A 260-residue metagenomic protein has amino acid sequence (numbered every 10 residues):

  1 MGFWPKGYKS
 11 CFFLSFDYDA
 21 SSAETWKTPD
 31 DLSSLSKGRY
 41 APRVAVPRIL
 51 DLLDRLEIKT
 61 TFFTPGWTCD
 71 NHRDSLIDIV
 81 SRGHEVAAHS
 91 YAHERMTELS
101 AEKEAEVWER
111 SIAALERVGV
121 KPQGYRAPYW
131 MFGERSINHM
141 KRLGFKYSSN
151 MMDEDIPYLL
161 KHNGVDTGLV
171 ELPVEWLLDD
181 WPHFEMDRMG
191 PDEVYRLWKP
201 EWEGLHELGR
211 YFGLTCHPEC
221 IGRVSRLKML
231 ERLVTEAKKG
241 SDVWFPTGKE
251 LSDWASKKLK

Functional and structural regions predicted by a protein language model:
M1-R82, E236: Active-site beta->alpha N-cap acidic-glycine motif
K6, R55-L56, Y147, L159 (+1 more regions): C-terminal domain-boundary segment and adjacent tail
Y8-F12, L56-T60, S81-E85, G119-Q123 (+4 more regions): Short, well-ordered coil/turn segments that N-cap beta-strands
D17, L53, V86-H89, Y125 (+4 more regions): Conserved, mostly hydrophobic/aromatic
S33-Y40, K59, F63-G66, Y91-E102 (+3 more regions): The substrate-binding groove and active-site-proximal loops of carbohydrate-active enzymes, especially glycoside
V46-L50, R73-I77, A105-I112, I137 (+2 more regions): Generic structural signal for well-ordered alpha-helices, preferentially at hydrophobic/aromatic core positions
N71, R95-V174, I221, S225-M229: Catalytic domains of cell-wall/extracellular-matrix polysaccharide-remodeling enzymes, centered on de-N-acetylation
G168-W202, H206-L208: A conserved mid-domain beta-alpha-beta active-site/ligand-binding segment of alpha/beta enzyme cores
